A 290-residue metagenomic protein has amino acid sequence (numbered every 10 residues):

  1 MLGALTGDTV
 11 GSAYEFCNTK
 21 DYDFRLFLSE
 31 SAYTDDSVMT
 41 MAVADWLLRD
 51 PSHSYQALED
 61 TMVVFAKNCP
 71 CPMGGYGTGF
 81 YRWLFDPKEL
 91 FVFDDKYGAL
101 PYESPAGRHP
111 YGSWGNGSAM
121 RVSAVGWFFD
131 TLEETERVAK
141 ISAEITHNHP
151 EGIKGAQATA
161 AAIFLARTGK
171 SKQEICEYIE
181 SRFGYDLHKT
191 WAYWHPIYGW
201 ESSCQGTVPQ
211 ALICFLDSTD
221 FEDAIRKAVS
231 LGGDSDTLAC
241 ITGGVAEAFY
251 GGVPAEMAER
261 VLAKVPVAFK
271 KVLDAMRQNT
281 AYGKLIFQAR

Functional and structural regions predicted by a protein language model:
M1-R290: Structured, active/binding-site neighborhoods that engage oxygen-rich ligands
